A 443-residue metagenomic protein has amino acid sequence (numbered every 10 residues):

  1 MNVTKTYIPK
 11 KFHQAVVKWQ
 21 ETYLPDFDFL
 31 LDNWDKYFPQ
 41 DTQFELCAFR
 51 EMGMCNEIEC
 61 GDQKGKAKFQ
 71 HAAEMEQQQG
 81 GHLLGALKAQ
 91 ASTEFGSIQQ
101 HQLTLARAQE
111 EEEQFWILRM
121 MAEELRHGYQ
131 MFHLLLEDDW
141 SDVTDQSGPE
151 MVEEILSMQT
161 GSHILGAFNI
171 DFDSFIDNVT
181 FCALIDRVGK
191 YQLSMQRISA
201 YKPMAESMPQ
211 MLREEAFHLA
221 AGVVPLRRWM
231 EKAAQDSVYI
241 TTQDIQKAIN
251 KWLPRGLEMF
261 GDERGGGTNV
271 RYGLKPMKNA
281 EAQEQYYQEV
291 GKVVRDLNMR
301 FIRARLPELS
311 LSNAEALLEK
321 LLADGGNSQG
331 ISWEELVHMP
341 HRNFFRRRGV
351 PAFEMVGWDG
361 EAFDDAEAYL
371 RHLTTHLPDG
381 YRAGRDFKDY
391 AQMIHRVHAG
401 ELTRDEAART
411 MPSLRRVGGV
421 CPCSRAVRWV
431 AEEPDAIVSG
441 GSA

Functional and structural regions predicted by a protein language model:
M1-F115, E137-F172, I176, L257-A443: Terminal targeting/low-complexity segments that flank the catalytic cores of oxidoreductases
L87, I117, V179, M208 (+3 more regions): Hydrophobic packing residues in well-ordered alpha-helices of helical domains and bundles
Q90-I98, M120-L135, E153-M158, C182-G189 (+3 more regions): Alpha-helical transition-metal enzyme core signature, strongest for iron centers
L103-F115, Y191-M211, V224-D244, D262-M277 (+1 more regions): Inter-helical turn/loop segments and adjacent helix faces that build the functional surface of alpha-helical bundle
M121, L125, Y239, A280-Y287: Generic detection of long, well-ordered alpha-helical segments
I170-L219: Internal, conserved structured core segments that host functional sites
K247-K251, G256, R264: Terminal interaction module
